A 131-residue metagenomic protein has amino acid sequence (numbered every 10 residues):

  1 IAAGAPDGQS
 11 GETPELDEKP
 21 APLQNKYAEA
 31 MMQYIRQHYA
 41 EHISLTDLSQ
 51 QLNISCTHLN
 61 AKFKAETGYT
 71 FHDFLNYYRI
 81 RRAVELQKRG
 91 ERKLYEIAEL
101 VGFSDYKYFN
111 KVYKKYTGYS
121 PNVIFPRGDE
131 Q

Functional and structural regions predicted by a protein language model:
I1-E15, H58-N60: An amphipathic alpha-helical interaction segment
A5, T13, K19-A21, S120 (+1 more regions): Intrinsic-disorder/low-complexity coil detector
T13-I43, S49-L52, N76-R92: A short, Lys/Arg-enriched amphipathic alpha-helix from helix-turn-helix/homeodomain DNA-binding modules
Y34-H38, H42-Y78, A98-I124: Basic/polar phosphate-binding segments, predominantly the helix-turn-helix DNA-binding elements of transcriptional
P126-Q131: Generic C-terminal helix-cap and adjacent flexible tail
